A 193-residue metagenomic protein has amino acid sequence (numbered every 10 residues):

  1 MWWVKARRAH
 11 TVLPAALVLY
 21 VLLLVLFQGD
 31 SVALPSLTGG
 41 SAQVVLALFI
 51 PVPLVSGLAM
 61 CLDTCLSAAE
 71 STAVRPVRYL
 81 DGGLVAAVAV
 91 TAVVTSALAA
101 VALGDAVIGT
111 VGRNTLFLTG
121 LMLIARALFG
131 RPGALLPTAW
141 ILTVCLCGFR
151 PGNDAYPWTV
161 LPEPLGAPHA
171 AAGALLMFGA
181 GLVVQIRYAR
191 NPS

Functional and structural regions predicted by a protein language model:
M1-C65, L84-S193: Hydrophobic alpha-helical transmembrane segments of membrane proteins
A59-P76, L80: Membrane-helix interface/capping segments
